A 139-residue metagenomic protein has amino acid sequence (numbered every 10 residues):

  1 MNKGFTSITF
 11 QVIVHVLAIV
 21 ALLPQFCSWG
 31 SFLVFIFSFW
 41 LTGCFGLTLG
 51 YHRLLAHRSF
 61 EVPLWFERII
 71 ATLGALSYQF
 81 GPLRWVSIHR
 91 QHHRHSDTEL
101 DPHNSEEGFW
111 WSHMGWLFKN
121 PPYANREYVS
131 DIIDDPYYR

Functional and structural regions predicted by a protein language model:
M1-R139: Non-catalytic, topology-defining segments of multipass membrane proteins
